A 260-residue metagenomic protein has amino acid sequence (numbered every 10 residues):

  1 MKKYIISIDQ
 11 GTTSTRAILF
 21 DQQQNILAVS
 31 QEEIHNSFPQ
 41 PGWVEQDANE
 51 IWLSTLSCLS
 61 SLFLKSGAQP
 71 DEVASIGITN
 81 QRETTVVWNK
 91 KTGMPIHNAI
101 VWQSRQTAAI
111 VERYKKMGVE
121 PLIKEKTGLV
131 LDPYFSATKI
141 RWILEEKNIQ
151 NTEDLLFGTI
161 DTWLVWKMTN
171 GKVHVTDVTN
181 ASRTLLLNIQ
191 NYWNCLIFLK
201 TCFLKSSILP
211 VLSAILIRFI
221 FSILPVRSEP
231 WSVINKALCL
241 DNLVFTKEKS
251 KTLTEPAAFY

Functional and structural regions predicted by a protein language model:
M1-H97, A109, E125, N151-D154 (+1 more regions): N-terminal glycine/serine-rich phosphate-binding loop of ATP-dependent small-molecule kinases, especially carbohydrate
Q10-T12, I123-S232: Gly/Ser/Thr-rich active-site cleft segment
Q23, Q81-R82, R105, T162-W163 (+1 more regions): Short glycine-enriched loops at secondary-structure junctions
S61-K65, W142-Q150, K236-L238: Short alpha-helical segments and helix-capping/turn motifs at coil-helix boundaries
T85-Y114, D154, G158-N191, I220-Y260: Glycine-rich phosphate-binding loop of actin/hexokinase-like ATP-binding domains
G118: Structured, active/binding-site neighborhoods that engage oxygen-rich ligands
